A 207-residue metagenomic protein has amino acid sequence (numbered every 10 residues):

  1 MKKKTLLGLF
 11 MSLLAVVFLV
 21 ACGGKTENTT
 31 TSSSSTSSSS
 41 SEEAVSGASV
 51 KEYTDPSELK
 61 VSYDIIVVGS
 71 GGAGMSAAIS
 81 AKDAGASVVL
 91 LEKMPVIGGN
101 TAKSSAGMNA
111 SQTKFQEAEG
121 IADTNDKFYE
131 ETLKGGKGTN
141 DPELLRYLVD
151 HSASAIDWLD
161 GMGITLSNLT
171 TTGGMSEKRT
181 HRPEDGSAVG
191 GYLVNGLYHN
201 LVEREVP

Functional and structural regions predicted by a protein language model:
M1-L6: Positively charged n-region of N-terminal signal peptides that target proteins for export
F18-A21: C-terminal motif of bacterial Sec signal peptides marking the signal peptidase cleavage site
G23-T26: Bacterial signal peptide processing site
T29-S41: Extracellular mucin-like PTS domains
S41-S57, A86-S87, K93-P207: Conserved N-terminal/central alpha/beta ligand/cofactor-binding core
P56-A73, V89: Beta1/beta-strand and adjacent pyrophosphate-binding region of the FAD-binding site in flavoprotein oxidoreductases
A77-A78, I156: Generic hydrophobic/aromatic pocket-lining and core-packing "Φ" positions
A81: Aromatic pocket-lining residues of Rossmann-like dinucleotide-binding sites
